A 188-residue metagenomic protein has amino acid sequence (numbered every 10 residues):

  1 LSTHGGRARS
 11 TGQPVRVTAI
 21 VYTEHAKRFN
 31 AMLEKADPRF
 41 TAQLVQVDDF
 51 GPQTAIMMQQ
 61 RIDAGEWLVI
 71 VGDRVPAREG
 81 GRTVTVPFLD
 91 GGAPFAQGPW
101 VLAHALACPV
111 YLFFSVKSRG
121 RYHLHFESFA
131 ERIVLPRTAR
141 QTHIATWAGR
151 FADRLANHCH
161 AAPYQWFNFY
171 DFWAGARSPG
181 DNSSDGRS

Functional and structural regions predicted by a protein language model:
L1-D49, A64, R78-V84: Catalytic core of membrane glycerolipid acyltransferases/transacylases, capturing the structured, soluble-facing
K35, R39, P52-S188: Non-catalytic C-terminal accessory region of glycerolipid acyltransferases and related lyso-lipid remodeling enzymes
